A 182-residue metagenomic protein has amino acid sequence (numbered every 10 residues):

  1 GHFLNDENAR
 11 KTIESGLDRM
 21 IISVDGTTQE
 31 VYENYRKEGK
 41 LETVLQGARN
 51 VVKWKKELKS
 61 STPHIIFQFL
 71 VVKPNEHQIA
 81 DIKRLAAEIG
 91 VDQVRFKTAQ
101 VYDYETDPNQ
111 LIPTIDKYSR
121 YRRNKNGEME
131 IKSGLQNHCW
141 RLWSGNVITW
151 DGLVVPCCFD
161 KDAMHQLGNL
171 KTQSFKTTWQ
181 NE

Functional and structural regions predicted by a protein language model:
G1-F3: Short beta-strand->alpha-helix junction loop in the catalytic core of nucleotide-activated group-transfer enzymes
R10-Q180: Radical SAM enzyme [4Fe-4S]-AdoMet core and its adjacent flexible, acidic and glycine-rich loops/tails across
